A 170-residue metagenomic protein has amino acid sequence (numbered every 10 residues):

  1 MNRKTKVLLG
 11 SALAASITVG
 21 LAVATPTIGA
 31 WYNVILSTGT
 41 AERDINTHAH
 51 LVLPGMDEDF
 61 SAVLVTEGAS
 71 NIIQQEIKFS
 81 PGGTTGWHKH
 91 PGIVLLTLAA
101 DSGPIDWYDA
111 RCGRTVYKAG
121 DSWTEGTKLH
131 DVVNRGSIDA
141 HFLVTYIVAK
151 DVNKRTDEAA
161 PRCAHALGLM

Functional and structural regions predicted by a protein language model:
N2-L8, V19-I73, T115-V116, E158-M170: A short, N-terminal "cap"/entry segment at the start of jelly-roll beta-barrel domains of the cupin/DSBH fold
D44-I45, G86-H88, N153-R155: Short, solvent-exposed loop/turn elements at domain surfaces
E67-S70, G82-T97: A short beta-loop-beta micro-motif enriched in histidine and acidic residues
I73, G92, G126: Exposed loop/turn and edge beta-strand positions of beta-sandwich/beta-sheet ligand-binding modules
Q74-K78: Short proline/glycine- and basic residue-enriched helix-capping loop/turn segments at helix->loop/beta transitions
F79, A110-K128: Short acidic-glycine-tyrosine-enriched beta hairpin
H90-R111, A119-D121: Glycine- and acidic-residue-biased ligand/ion/polar-headgroup-sensing regions
T127-N153: Ligand-binding loop in jelly-roll beta-barrel domains
